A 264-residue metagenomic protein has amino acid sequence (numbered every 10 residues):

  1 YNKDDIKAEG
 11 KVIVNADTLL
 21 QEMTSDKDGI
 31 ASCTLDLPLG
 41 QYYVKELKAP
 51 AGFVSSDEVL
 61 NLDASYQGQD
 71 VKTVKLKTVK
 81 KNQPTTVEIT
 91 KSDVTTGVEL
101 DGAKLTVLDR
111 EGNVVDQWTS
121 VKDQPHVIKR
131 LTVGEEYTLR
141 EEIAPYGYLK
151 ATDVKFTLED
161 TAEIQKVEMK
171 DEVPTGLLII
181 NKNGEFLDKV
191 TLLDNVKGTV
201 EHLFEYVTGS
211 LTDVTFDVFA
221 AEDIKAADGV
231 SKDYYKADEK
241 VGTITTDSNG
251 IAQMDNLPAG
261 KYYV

Functional and structural regions predicted by a protein language model:
Y1-V264: Solvent-exposed loop/turn and edge beta-strand elements of beta-rich ligand-binding domains
